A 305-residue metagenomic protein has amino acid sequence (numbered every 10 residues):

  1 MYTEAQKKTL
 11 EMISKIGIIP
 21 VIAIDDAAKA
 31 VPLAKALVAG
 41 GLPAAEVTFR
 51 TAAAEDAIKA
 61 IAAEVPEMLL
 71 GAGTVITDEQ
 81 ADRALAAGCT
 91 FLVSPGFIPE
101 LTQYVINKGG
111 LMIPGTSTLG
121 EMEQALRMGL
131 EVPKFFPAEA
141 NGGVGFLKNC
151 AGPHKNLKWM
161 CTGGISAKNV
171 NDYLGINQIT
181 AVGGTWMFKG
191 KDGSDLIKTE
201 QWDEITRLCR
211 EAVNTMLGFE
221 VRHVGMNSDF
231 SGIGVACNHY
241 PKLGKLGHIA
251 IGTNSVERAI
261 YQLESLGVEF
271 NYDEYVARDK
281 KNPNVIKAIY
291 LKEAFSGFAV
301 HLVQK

Functional and structural regions predicted by a protein language model:
M1-E79, R83-A87, N156, K168 (+1 more regions): Conserved N-terminal beta1-alpha1 strand-loop-helix module at the mouth
V21-A23, A44-T51, M68-I76, C89-F97 (+4 more regions): Catalytic beta/alpha-barrel core
L33, T77-A87, G120-M128, A151 (+1 more regions): Catalytic cores of alpha/beta
V38, L42-V47, L85-A87, N107-K108 (+3 more regions): Glycine/Thr-rich beta-alpha phosphate-binding loop at enzyme active sites
V38-P43, E64-E67, A86-L92, N107-I113 (+3 more regions): Glycine-enriched alpha-helix->loop->beta-strand junction motifs that scaffold or abut catalytic
F91-L101, K134-V144, N177-I205: Glycine-rich phosphate-binding active-site loops on the catalytic face of alpha/beta enzymes
V105-G110, K191-L217: C-terminal helical cap(s) of enzyme catalytic domains, especially alpha/beta-barrels
R207, N214-N227, G232, C237-H239 (+1 more regions): Vicinal oxygen chelate
